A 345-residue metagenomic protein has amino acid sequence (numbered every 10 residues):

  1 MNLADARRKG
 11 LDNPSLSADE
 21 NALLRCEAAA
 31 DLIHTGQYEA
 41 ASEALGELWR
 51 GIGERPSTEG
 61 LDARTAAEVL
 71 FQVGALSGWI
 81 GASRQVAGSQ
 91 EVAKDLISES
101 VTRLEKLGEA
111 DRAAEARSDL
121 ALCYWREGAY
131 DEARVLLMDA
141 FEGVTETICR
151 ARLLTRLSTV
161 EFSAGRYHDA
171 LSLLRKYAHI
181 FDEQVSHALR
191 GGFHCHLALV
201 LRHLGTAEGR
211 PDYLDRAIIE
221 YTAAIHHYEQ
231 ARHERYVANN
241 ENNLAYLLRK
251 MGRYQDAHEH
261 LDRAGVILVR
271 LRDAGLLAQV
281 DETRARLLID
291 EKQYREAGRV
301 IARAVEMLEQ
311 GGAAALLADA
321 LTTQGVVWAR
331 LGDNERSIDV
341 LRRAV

Functional and structural regions predicted by a protein language model:
M1-L120, Y130, L136-L137, F141-E146 (+1 more regions): Flexible inter-repeat linkers and adjacent short helices within tandem amphipathic alpha-helical repeat scaffolds
A18-D19, A63, S89-Q90, L107-A110 (+7 more regions): Inter-repeat boundary and helix-capping residues of tandem alpha-helical solenoids
E27-H34, T65-W79, R112-R126, C149-S163 (+4 more regions): Conserved alpha-helical positions within TPR/SEL1-like repeat arrays
A30-E43, S77-A93, L122-E132, E161-A170 (+4 more regions): Short coil/turn connectors between adjacent alpha-helices in alpha-solenoid helical repeat scaffolds
G46-S57, I97-E105, E109, M138-G143 (+5 more regions): Amphipathic alpha-helical segments of tetratricopeptide repeats
G74, A93, S100-V101, A121 (+9 more regions): Small-residue hotspots
A140-L214, I219-R235, N239: Solenoidal tandem-repeat scaffolds enriched in leucines and small polar residues
N242, Y246, Y254, L261-A344: Eukaryotic tandem repeat interaction scaffolds
